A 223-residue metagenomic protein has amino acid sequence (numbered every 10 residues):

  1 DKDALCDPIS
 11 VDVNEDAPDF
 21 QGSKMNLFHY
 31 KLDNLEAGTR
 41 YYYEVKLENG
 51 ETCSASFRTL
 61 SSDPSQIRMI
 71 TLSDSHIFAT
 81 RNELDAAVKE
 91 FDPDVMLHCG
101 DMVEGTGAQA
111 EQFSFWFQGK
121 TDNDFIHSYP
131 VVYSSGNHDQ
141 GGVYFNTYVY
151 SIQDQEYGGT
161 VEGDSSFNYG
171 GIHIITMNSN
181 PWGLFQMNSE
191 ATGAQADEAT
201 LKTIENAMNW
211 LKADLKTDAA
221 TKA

Functional and structural regions predicted by a protein language model:
D1-T71, K89, K222: Acidic, histidine-bearing metal-coordination/catalytic regions of metal-dependent phosphoesterases
D3, A37, G50, S62-P64 (+5 more regions): Generic "edge-of-domain/loop-turn" microfeature
L5-S23, L27, R68-R81, E104-G107 (+2 more regions): Acidic/histidine-rich helix-loop elements that form or flank divalent-metal/phosphate-binding sites at the catalytic
H29-L32, R40-S56, A110-T221: Extended active-site neighborhood of metal-dependent phosphoesterases/phosphodiesterases
S62, D94, Y169-G170: Intrinsically disordered, low-complexity segments used for protein-protein interactions
S65-G142: Conserved, compact domain cores that house catalytic/ligand-binding motifs in diverse enzymes and effector modules
P93, A220-A223: Short, high-confidence coil segments that cap the C-terminus of an alpha-helix and link into the following beta-strand
